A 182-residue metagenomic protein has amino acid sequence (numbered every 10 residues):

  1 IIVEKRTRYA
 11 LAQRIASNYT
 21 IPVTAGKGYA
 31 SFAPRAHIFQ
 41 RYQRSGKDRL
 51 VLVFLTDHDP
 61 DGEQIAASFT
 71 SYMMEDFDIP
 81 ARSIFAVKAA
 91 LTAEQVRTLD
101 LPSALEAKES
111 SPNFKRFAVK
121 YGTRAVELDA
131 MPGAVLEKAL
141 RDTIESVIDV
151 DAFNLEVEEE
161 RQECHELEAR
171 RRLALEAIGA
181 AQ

Functional and structural regions predicted by a protein language model:
I1-I2, R49-D61: Acidic beta-strand-to-loop metal/phosphate-binding motif
I1-R14: Active-site cores of enzymes that catalyze phosphoryl transfer or operate on phosphate-rich substrates
R6-R8, G28-A33, T56-I65, Q95: Acidic, metal-coordinating catalytic cores used for nucleic-acid/nucleotide bond scission and strand-transfer chemistry
L11-I15, H37-R41, Q64-M73: Alpha-helical scaffold elements adjacent to nucleotide-binding pockets in ATP/GTP-utilizing enzyme cores
R14-D48: Acidic, glycine-rich catalytic loops of TOPRIM or P-loop NTPase phosphate-binding modules used across DNA replication
Q43-D48, M73-S83: Arginine/glycine-rich "motif VI" loop of SF2 helicases in the C-terminal RecA-like domain
P60, A86-S103: Short, conserved secondary-structure transition motifs
N113-Q182: C-terminal, charge/polar-rich interaction regions
